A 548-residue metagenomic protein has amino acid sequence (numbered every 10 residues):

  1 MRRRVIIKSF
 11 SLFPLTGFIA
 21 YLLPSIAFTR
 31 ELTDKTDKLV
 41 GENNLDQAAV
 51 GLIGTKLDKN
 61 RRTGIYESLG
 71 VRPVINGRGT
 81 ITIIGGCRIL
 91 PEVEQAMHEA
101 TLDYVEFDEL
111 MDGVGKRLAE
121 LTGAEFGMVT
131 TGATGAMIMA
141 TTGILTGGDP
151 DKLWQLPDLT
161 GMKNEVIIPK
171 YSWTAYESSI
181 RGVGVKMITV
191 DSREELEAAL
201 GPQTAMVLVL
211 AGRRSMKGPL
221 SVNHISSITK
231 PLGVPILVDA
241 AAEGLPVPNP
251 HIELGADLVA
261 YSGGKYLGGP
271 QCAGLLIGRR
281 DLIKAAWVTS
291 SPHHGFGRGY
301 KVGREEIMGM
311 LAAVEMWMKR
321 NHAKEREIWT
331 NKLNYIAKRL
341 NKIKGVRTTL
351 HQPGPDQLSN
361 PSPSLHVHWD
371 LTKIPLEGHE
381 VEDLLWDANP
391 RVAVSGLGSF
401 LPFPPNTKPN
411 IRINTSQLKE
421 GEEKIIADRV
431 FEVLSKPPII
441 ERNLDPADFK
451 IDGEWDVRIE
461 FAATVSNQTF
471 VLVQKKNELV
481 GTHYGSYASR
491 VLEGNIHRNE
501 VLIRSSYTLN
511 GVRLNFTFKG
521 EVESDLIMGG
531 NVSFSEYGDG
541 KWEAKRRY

Functional and structural regions predicted by a protein language model:
V5-F28: N-terminal export signals
F10, L39-R88, G115-F126, T134-H322 (+10 more regions): Conserved PLP-enzyme active-site core in the AAT-like
G64-I65, N341-P437: Conserved C-terminal alpha-helix-loop-beta "cap" of PLP-dependent enzymes that closes/shapes the active-site mouth
P73-I83, E94-A100, S362-H366: Generic N-terminal amphipathic, Lys/Arg-enriched alpha-helix
T82-V93, Y104-G113: A structural motif shared across PLP-dependent enzymes of the aminotransferase-like
I440-A447: Long, charged amphipathic helices and adjacent flexible linkers at domain junctions
A447-S524, G529-Y548: Central antiparallel beta-sheet cores of small beta-barrel/beta-sandwich binding domains
